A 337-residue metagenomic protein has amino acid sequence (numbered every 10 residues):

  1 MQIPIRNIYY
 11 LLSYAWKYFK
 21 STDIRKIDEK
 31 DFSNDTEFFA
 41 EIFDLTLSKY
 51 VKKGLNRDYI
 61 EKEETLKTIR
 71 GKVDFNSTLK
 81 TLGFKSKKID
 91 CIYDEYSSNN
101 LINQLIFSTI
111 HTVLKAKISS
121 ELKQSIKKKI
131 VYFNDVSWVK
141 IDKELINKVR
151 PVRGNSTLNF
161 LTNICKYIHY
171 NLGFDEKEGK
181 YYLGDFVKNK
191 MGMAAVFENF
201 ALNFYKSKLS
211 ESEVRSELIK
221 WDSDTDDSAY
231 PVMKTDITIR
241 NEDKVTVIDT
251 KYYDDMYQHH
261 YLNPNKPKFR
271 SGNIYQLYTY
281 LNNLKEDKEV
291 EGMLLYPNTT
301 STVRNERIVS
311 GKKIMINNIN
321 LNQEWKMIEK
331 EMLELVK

Functional and structural regions predicted by a protein language model:
M1-Y182, N189: Terminal, charged accessory segments of proteins
K190-K337: Catalytic core segments in nucleotide and nucleic-acid processing enzymes
